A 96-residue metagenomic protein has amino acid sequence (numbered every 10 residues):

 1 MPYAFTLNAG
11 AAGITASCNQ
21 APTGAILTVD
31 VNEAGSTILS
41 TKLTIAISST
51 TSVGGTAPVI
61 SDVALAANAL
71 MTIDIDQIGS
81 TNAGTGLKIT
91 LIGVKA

Functional and structural regions predicted by a protein language model:
M1-A96: Polar, enzyme-active/binding microenvironments
